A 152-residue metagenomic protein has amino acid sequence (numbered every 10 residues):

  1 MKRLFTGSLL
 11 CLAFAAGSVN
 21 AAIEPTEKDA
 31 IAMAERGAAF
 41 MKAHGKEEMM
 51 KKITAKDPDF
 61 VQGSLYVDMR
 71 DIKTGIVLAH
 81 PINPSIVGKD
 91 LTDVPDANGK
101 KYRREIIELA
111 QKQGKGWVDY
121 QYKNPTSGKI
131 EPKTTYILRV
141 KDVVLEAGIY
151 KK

Functional and structural regions predicted by a protein language model:
K2-K152: N-terminal membrane-sensor/transducer module of prokaryotic signaling receptors
